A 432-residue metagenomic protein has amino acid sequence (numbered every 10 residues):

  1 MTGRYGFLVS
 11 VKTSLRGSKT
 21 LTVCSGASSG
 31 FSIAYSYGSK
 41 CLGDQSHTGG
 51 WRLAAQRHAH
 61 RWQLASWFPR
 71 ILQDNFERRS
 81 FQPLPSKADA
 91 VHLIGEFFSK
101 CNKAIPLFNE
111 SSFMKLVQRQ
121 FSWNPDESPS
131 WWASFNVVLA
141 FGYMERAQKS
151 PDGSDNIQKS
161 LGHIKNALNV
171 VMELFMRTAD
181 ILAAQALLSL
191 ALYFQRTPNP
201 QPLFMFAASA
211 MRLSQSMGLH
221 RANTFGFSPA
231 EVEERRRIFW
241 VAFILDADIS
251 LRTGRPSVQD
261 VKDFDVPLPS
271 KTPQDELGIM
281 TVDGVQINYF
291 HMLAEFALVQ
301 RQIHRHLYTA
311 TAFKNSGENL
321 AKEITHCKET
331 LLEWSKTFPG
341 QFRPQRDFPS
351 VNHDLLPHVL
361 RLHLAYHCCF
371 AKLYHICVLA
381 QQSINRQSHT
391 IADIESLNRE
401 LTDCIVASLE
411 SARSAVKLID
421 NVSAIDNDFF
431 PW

Functional and structural regions predicted by a protein language model:
M1-N102, P125, P129-F135, L139: Intrinsic, low-complexity transcriptional activation domains
W62, R78-H92, K103, L116-L139 (+5 more regions): Extended, leucine-rich alpha-helical cores of fungal transcription factors
A104-F108: Alpha-helical solenoid scaffolds in large eukaryotic transport, assembly, and signaling factors
F113, Q259, F264-L268, F342: Short clusters of hydrophobic/aromatic residues that line enzyme substrate/ligand-binding pockets
L268-P269, Q274-D275: Conserved, structured regulatory domains from eukaryotic proteins
F342-S350: Conserved small-domain helix->loop->beta segment predominantly found in fold-type I
